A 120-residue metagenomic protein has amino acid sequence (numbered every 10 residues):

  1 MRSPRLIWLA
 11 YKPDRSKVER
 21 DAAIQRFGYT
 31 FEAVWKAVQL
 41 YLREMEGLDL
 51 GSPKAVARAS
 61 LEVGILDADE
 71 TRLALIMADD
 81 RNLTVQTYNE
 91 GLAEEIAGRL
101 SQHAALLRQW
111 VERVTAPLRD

Functional and structural regions predicted by a protein language model:
M1-D120: Solvent-exposed interaction patches of small proteins and small membrane subunits
